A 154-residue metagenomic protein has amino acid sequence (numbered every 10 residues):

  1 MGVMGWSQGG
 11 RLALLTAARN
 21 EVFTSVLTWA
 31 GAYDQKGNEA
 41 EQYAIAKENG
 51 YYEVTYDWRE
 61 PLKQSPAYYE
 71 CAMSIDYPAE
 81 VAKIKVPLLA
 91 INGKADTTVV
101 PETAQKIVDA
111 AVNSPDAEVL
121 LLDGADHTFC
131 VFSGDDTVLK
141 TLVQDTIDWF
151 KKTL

Functional and structural regions predicted by a protein language model:
M1-G5: Alpha/beta-hydrolase fold nucleophile elbow
S7-G10: Active-site loop->helix "elbow" adjoining a glycine-rich segment at hydrolase catalytic centers
L15-Q64: Hydrolase active-site cap/lid region
K63-E80: Active-site nucleophile elbow and catalytic-triad environment of alpha/beta-hydrolase enzymes
I84, A90-N92, D96: Short beta-strand/loop motif that positions the catalytic acidic residue of the alpha/beta-hydrolase fold
V86, V100-A110: Short alpha-helix in the alpha/beta-hydrolase fold that links the catalytic acid
A111-T128: Catalytic histidine neighborhood in serine/cysteine hydrolases with alpha/beta-hydrolase-type architecture
A125-L139: Catalytic histidine-centered segment of alpha/beta-hydrolase-like enzymes
